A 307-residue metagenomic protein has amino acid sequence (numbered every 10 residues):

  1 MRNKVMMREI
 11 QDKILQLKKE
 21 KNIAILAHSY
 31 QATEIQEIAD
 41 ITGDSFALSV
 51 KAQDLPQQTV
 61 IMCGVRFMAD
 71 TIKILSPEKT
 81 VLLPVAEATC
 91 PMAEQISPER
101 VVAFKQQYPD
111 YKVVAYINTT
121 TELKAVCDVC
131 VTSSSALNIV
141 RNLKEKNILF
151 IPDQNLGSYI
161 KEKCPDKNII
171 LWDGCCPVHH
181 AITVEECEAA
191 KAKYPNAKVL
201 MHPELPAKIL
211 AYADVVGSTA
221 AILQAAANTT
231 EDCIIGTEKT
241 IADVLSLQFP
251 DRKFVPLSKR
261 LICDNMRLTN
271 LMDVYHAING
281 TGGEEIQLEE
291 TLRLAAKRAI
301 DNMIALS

Functional and structural regions predicted by a protein language model:
R2-G236, I241-S307: Active-site loop-to-helix "anion-binding N-cap" substructures in soluble metabolic enzymes
